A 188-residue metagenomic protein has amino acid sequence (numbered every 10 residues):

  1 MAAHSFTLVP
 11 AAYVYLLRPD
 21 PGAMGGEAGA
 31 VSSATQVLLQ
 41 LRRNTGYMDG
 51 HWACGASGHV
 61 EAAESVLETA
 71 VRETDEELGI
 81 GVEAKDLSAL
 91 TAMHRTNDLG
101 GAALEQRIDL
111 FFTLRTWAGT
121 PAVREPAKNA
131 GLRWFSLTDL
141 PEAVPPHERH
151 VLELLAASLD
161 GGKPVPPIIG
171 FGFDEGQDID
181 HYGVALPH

Functional and structural regions predicted by a protein language model:
M1-L38, H59-V60, T113: Conserved N-terminal beta-strand and adjoining loop/helix that marks the start of the Nudix/MutT-like hydrolase domain
F6-L8, A102-I108, P126-N129: A generic structural micro-feature
R18-G22, R43, R115-T120, L137-D139: Short loop segments at secondary-structure junctions
S32-E76: Conserved Nudix-box catalytic region and its N-terminal flanking loop in Nudix hydrolases and closely related
L39, F111-T113, L132-W134: Conserved hydrophobic/aromatic beta-strand scaffold that supports enzyme active sites
G81-T91: A short coil-to-beta-strand element that immediately follows conserved catalytic motifs
M93-P121, L154-G162: Active-site-adjacent beta-strand/loop module that shapes the phosphate/pyrophosphate-binding cleft
P121-A122, P126-H188: Nudix hydrolase/Nudix homology domain
